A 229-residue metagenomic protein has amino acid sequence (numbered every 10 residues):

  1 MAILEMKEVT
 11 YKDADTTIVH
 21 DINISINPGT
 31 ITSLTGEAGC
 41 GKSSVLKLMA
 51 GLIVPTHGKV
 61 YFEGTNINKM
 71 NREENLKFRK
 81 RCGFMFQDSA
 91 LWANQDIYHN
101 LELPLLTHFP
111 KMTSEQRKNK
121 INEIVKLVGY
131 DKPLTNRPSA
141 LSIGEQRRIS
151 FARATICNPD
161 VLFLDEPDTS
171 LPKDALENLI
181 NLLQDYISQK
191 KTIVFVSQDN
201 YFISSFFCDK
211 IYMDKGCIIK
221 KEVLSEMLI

Functional and structural regions predicted by a protein language model:
A50: Helix-to-loop junction immediately C-terminal to a conserved catalytic motif
G58-N66: Conserved ABC transporter NBD signature motif
N66, S114-P133: Conserved ABC ATPase "signature" region
R137-L141, E145: Conserved ABC ATPase signature
F151: Hydrophobic anchor residue at the start of the ABC signature
N158: Conserved catalytic motifs of ABC-family nucleotide-binding domains
L162-D165: Catalytic Walker B motif of ABC-type/P-loop ATPase nucleotide-binding domains
